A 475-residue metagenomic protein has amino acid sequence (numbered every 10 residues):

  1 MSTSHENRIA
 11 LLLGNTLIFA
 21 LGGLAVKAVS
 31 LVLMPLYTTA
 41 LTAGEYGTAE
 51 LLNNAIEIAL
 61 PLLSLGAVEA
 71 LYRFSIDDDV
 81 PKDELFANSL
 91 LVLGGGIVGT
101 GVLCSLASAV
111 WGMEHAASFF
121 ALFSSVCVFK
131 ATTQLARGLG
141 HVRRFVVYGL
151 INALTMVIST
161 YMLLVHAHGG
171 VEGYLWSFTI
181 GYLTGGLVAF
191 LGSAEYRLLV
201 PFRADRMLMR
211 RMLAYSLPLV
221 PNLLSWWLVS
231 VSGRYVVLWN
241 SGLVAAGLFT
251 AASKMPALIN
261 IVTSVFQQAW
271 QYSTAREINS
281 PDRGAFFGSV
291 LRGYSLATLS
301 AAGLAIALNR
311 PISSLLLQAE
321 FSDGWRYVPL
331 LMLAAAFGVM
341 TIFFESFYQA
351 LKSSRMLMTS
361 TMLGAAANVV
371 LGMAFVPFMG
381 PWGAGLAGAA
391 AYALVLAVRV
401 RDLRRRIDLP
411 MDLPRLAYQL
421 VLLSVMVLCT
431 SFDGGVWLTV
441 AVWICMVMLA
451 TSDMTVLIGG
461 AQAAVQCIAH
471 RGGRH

Functional and structural regions predicted by a protein language model:
S2-L12, A117, R143, V171-S177 (+5 more regions): Interhelical loop/hinge segments that connect adjacent transmembrane helices in multipass membrane
S2-T3, T430-H475: Membrane-proximal transmembrane or re-entrant/amphipathic helices at the cytosolic face
N7-V68, G101, L122, M156-V157 (+2 more regions): Signature of the first transmembrane helix
N15-S30, N152, S177-S193, R206-A275 (+2 more regions): Transmembrane helical elements of multi-pass membrane transporters/channels
L24, P61-L63, A87-S118, L187 (+3 more regions): Alpha-helical transmembrane segments of multi-pass membrane transport and lipid-handling proteins
S30, L63-V80, P256-R292, E345-A350: Helix-loop junctions and terminal segments of transmembrane helices in multi-pass membrane transport/translocation
F74, V126-G149, M332-L363, L403-R405: Membrane-interface junctions at transmembrane-helix termini in multi-pass inner-membrane proteins
L91-S225, V231: Hydrophobic transmembrane helix module of multi-pass membrane transport proteins
